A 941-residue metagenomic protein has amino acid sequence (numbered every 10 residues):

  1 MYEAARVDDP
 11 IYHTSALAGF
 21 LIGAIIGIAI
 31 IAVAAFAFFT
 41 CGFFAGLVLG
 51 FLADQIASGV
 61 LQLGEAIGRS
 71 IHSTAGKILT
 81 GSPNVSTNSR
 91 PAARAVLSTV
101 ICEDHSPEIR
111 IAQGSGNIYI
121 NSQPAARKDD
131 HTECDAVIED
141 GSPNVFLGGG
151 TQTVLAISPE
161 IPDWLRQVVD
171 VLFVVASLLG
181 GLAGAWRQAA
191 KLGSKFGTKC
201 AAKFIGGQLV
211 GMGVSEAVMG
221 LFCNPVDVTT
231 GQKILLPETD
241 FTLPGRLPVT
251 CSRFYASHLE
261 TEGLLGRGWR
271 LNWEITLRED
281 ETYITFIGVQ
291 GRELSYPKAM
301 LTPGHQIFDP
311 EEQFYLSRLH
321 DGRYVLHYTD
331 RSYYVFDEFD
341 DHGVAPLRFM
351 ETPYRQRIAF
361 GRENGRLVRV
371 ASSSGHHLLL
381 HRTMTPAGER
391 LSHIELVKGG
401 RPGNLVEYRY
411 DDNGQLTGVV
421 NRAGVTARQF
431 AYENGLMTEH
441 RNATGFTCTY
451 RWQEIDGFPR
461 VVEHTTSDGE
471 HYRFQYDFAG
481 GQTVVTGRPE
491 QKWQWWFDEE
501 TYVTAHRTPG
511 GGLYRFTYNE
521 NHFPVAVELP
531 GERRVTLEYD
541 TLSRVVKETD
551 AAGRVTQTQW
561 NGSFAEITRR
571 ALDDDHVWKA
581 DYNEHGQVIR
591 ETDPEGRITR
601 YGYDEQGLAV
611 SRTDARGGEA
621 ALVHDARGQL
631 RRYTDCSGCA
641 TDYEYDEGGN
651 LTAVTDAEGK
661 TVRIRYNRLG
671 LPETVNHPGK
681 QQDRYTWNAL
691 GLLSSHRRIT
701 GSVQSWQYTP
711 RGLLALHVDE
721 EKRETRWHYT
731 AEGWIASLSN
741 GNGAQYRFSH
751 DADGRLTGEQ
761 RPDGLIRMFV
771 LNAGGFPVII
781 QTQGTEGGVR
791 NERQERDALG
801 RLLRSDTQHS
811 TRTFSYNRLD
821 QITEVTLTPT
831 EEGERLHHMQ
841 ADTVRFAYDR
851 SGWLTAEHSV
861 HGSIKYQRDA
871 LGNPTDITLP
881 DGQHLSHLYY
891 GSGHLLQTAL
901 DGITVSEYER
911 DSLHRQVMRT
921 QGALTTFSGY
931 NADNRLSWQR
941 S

Functional and structural regions predicted by a protein language model:
M1, A183-G213, V397, N404-V406 (+5 more regions): Structured core of small recognition/catalytic domains
Y2-S194, T198, A202, R357-F360 (+3 more regions): Intrinsically disordered, low-complexity proline/glycine-rich segments
D9-I11, V96-V100, R253-S257, Q781 (+1 more regions): Generic short beta-strand segments
S82, S115, W273, E281-I284 (+1 more regions): Short, surface-exposed beta-edge/turn micro-motifs
V175-V249, R253-Y255: Intrinsically disordered, low-complexity segments enriched in small residues
K233-E238, N272, R278-E281: Short alpha-helical segments and helix-capping/turn motifs at coil-helix boundaries
D240-G245, V249-S252, A256, L264-G266 (+2 more regions): Short, conserved DNA-binding cores of transcription-related domains
S257, T261, R267, R278-F286 (+1 more regions): Extended charged/polar low-complexity repeat regions
